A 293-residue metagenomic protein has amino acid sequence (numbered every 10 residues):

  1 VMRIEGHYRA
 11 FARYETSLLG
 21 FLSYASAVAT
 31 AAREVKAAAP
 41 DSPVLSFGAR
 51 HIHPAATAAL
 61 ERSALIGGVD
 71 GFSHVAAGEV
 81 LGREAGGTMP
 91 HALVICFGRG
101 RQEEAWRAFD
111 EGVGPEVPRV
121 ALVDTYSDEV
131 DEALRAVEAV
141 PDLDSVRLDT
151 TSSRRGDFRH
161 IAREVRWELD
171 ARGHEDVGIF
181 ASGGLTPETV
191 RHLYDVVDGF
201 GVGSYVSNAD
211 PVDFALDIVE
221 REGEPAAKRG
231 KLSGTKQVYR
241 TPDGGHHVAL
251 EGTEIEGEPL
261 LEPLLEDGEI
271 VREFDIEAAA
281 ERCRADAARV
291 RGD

Functional and structural regions predicted by a protein language model:
M2-R172, P187-E188, H192: Buried, small/hydrophobic-residue-enriched core segments of structured protein domains
F47, T88, S182, V202-G203: Generic beta-sheet signal
D144, D176-I179: Residue-level recognition of the N-termini of beta-strands and the immediately preceding loop/turn
G156-V177, L185-D293: Gly/Ser/Thr/Ala-enriched C-terminal appendages of enzymes
